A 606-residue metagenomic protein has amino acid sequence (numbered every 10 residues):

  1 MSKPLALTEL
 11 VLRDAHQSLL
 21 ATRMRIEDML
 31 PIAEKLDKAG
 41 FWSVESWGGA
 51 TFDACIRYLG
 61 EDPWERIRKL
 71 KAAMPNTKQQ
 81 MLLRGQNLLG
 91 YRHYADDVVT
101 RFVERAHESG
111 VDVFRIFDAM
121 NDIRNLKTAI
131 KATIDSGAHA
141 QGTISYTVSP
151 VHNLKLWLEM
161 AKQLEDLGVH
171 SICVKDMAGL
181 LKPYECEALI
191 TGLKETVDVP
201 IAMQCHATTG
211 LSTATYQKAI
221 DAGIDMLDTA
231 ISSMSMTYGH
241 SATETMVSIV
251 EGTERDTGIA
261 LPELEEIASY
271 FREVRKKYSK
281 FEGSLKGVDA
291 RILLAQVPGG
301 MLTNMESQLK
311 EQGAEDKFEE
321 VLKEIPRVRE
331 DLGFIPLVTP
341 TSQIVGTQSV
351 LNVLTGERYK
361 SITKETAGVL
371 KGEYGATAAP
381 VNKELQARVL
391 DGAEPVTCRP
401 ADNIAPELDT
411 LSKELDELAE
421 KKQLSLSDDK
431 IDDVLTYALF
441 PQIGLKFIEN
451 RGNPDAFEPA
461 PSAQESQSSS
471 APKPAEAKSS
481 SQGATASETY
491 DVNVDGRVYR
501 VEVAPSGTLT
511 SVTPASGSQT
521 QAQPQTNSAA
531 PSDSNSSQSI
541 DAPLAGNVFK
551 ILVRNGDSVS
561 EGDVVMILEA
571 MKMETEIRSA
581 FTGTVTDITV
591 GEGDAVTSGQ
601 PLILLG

Functional and structural regions predicted by a protein language model:
M1-L20, I67, A72: N-terminal amphipathic alpha-helix/helix-capping segment at the start of soluble metabolic enzymes
L7-L12, V44-S46, T77-R84, F114-R115 (+4 more regions): Hydrophobic faces of well-ordered beta-strands that scaffold small-molecule active sites in alpha/beta enzyme cores
A15, L36, I116, I172 (+3 more regions): Conserved, mostly hydrophobic/aromatic
K38, S43-C55, K286-D289, G300-L509 (+1 more regions): Terminal or standalone catalytic/regulatory effector modules within metabolic enzymes and repeat proteins
G48-M160, G179-K182: Active-site beta->alpha loop and helix N-cap motifs at the rims of alpha/beta catalytic domains
I116, D176, A222-G239: Glycine-rich phosphate-binding active-site loops on the catalytic face of alpha/beta enzymes
L156-M160, T209-I224: Catalytic cores of alpha/beta
S528-G606: Structured functional modules or segments
